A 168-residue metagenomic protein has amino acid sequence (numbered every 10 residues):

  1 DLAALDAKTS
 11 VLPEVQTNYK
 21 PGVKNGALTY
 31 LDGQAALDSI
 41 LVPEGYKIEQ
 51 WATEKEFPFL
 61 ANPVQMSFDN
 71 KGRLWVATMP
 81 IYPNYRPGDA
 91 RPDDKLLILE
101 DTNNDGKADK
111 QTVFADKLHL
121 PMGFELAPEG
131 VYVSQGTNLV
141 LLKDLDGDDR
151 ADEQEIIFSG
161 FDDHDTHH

Functional and structural regions predicted by a protein language model:
D1-H168: Beta-propeller domains with acidic blade repeats across secreted/periplasmic ectodomains and cytosolic WD/CNH propellers
